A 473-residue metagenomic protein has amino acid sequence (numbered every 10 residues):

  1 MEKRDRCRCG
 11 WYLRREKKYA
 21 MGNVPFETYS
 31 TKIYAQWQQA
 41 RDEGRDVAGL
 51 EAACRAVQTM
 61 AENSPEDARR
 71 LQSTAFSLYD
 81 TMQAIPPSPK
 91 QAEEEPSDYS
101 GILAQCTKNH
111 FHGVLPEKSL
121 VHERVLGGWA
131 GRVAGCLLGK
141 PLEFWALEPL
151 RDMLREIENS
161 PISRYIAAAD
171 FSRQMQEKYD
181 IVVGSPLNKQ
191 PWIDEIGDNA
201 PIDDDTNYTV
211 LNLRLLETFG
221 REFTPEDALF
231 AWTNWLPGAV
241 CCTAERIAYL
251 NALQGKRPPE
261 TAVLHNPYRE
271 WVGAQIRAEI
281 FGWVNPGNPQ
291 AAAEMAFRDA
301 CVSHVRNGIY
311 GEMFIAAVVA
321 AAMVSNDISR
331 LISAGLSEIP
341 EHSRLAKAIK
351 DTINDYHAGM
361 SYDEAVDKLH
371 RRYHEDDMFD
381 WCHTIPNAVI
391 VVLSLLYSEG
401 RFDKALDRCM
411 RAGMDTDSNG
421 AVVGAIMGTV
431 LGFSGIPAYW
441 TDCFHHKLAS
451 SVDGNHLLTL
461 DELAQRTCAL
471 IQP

Functional and structural regions predicted by a protein language model:
M1-P473: Structured, active/binding-site neighborhoods that engage oxygen-rich ligands
